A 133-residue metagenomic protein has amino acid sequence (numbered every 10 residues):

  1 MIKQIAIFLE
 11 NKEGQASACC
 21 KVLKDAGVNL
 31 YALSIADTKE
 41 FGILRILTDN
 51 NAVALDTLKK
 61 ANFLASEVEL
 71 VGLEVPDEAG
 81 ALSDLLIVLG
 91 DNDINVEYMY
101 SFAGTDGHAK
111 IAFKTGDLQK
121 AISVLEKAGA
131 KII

Functional and structural regions predicted by a protein language model:
M1-I133: A conserved regulatory-domain signal marking ACT and ACT-like small-molecule sensing domains and adjacent regulatory
